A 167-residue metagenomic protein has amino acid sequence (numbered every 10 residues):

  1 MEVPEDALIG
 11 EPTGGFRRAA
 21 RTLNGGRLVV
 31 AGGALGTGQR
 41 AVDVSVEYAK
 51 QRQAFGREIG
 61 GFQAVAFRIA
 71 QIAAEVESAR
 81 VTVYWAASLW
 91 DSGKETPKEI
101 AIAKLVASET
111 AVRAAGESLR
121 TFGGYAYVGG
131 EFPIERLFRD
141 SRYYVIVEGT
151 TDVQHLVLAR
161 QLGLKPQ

Functional and structural regions predicted by a protein language model:
M1-R21: A short, charged helix-loop
F16, A20-Q167: Alpha-helical interface subdomain recognition
